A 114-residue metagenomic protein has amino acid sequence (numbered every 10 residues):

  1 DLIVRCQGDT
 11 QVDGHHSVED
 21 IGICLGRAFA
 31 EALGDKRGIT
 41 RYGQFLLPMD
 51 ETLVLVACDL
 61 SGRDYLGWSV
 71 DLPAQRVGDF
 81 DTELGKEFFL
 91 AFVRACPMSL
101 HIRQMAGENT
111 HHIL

Functional and structural regions predicted by a protein language model:
D1-L114: N-terminal intrinsically disordered, cationic/polar leader segments that include organellar targeting peptides
